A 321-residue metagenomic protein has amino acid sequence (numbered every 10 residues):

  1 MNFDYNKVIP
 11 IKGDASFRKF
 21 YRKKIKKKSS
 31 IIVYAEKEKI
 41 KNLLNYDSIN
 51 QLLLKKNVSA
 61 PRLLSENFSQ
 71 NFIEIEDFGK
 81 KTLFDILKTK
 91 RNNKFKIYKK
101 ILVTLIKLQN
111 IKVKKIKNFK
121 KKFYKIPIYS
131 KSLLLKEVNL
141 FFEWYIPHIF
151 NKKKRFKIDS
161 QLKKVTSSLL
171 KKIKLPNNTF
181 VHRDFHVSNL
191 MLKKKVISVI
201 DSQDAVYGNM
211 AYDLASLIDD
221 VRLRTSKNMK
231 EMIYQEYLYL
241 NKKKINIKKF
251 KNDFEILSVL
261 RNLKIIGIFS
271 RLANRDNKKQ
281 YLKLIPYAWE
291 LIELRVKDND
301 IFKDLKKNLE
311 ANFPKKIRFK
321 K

Functional and structural regions predicted by a protein language model:
M1, V113, K121, K125 (+3 more regions): An alpha-helical support segment within catalytic cores of ATP-dependent transferases
M1-N6, L54-V58, K244-I245: Short secondary-structure junctions
F3-K24: ATP-binding glycine-rich phosphate-binding loop
F17-K24, I32, L108-Q109, T166-L214 (+1 more regions): Active-site acidic catalytic loop and adjacent metal/ATP-binding pocket of ATP-dependent phosphoryl transfer enzymes
Y21-K136, K174-L175: ATP-binding pocket architecture of kinase catalytic cores
K26, S69, I75-K90, F123 (+3 more regions): A glycine-centered beta->alpha junction motif in the catalytic cores of kinase/phosphotransferase enzymes
N139-I149, M210-I245, V259-D276, A288-V296: Active-site activation/catalytic loop segments of kinase-like enzymes and analogous catalytic loops in related
G267-K321: ATP/Mg2+ or Mg2+-diphosphate-binding catalytic cores that bind nucleotide phosphates or diphosphates via glycine-rich
